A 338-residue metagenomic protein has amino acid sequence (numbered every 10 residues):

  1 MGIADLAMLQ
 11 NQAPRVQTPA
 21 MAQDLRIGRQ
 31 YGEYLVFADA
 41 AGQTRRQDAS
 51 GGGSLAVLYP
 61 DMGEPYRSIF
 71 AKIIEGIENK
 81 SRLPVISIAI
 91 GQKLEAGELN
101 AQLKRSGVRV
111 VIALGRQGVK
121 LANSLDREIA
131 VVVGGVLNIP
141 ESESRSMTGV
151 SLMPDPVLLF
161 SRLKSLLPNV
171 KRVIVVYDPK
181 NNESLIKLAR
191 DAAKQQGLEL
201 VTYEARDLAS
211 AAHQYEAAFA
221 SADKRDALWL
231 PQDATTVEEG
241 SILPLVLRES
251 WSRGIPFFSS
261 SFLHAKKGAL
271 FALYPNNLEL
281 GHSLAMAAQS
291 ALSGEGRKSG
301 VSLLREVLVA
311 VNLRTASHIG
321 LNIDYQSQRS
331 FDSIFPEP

Functional and structural regions predicted by a protein language model:
A20-Q43, G53-I73, I88-G91: Extracytoplasmic "Venus flytrap"
R26-Y34, G294-P338: Hinge/cleft segment of the Venus flytrap/periplasmic-binding protein
G32-R45, P140-E141, T148-K171, P275-E295: Hydrophobic alpha-helical segments within soluble ligand-binding/sensing domains
L58, K104-G115, V173-V176, K224-E238 (+1 more regions): Periplasmic-binding protein-like
I73, L152-Q196, V301-A316: An alpha-beta-alpha
K93-V110, L121, Q214-A227: Short, well-structured alpha-helical segments in soluble
R127-M153, S261-L270: Flexible loop/hinge segments that line or gate small-molecule binding clefts
L263-R314: Flexible loop/turn connectors
